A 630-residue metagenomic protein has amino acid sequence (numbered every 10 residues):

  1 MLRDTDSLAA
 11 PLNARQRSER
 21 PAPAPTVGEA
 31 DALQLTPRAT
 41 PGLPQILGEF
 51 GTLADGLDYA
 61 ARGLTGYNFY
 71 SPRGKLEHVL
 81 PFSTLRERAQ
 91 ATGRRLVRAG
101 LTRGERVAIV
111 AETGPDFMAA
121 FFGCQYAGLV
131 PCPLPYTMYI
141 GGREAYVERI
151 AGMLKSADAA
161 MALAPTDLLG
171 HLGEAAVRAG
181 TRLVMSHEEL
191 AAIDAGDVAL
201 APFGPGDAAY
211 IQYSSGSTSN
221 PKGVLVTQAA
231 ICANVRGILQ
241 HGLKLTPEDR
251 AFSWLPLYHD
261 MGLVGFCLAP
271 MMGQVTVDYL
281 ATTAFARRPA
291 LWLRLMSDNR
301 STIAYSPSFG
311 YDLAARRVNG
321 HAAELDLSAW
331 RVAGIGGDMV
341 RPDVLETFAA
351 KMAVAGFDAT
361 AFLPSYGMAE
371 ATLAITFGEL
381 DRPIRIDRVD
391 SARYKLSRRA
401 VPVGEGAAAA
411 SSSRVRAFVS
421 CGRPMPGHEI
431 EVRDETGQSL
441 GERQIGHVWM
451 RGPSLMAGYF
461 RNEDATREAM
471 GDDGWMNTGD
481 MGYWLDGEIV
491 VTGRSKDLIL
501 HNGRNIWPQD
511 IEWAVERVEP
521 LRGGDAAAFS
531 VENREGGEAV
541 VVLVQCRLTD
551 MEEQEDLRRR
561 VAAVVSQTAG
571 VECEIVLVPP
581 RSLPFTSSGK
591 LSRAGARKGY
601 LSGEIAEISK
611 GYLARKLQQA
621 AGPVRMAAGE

Functional and structural regions predicted by a protein language model:
M1-L80, T84-A99, R103, Y612-E630: N-lobe entry segment of adenylate-forming
T65, D194-Y213, S219-N220, A230 (+1 more regions): Conserved pre-ATP/AMP-binding loop-to-beta segment of ANL
N68-A119, Y139-E148, L200-P202, V226-A229: Conserved AMP-binding/adenylate-forming core of the ANL superfamily
A233-R250, D260-T302, R317-H321: Conserved AMP-binding/adenylation subdomain of ANL enzymes
S297, A304, G452, A457-G458 (+2 more regions): AMP-binding/adenylate-forming catalytic core of the ANL superfamily
S301-Y305, R317-S412, E429, T436-Q438: Gly/Ser/Thr-rich phosphate-binding loop
R414-E431, E435-R443, H447-P508: Conserved ATP-binding/catalytic segment of the ANL
D525, F529-S530, V541-V542, A562-A628: Conserved C-terminal "lid"/linker of ANL adenylate-forming enzymes
